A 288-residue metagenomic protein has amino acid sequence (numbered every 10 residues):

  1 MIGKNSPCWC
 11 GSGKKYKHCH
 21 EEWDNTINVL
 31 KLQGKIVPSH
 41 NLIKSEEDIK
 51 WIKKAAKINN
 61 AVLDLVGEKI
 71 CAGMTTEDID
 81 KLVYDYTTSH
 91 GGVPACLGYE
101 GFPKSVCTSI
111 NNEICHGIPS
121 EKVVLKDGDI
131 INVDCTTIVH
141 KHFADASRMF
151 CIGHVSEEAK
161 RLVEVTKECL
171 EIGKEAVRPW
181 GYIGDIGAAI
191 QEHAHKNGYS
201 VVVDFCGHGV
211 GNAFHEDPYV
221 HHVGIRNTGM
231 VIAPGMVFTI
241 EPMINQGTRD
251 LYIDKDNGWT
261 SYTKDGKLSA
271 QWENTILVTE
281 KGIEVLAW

Functional and structural regions predicted by a protein language model:
G3-N5, S12-K15, E22-W288: Active-site neighborhoods and metal-handling regions in enzymes and metal-associated proteins
